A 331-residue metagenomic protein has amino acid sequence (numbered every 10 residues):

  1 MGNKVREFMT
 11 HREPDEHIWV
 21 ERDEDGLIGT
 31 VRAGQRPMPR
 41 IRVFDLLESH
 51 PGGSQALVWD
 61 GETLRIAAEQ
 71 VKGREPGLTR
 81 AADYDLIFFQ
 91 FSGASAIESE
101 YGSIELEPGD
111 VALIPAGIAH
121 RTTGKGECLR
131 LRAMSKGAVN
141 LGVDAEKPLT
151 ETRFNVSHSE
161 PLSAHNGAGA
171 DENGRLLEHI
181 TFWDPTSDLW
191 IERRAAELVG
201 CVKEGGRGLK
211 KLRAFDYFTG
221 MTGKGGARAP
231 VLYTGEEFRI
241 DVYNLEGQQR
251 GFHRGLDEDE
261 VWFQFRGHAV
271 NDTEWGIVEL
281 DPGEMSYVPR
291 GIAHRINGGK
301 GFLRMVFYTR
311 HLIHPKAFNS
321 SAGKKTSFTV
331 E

Functional and structural regions predicted by a protein language model:
M1-A68, E75-L78, T150-D241, E331: A short, N-terminal "cap"/entry segment at the start of jelly-roll beta-barrel domains of the cupin/DSBH fold
E62, E98-G102, K125, D272-G276 (+1 more regions): Short strand-coil-strand connectors
R80-I97, A133, N244-E246, R254-N271 (+1 more regions): Short, conserved beta-strand element in jelly-roll/cupin
E100-G117, E274-I292: Short acidic-glycine-tyrosine-enriched beta hairpin
A116-K147, R290-K316: Ligand-binding loop in jelly-roll beta-barrel domains
L129-N173, F318-V330: A hydrophobic/aromatic-rich effector-binding and dimerization subdomain of bacterial HTH-type transcriptional regulators
G225-F252, L256-F263: Acidic/His-leaning functional-site neighborhoods
